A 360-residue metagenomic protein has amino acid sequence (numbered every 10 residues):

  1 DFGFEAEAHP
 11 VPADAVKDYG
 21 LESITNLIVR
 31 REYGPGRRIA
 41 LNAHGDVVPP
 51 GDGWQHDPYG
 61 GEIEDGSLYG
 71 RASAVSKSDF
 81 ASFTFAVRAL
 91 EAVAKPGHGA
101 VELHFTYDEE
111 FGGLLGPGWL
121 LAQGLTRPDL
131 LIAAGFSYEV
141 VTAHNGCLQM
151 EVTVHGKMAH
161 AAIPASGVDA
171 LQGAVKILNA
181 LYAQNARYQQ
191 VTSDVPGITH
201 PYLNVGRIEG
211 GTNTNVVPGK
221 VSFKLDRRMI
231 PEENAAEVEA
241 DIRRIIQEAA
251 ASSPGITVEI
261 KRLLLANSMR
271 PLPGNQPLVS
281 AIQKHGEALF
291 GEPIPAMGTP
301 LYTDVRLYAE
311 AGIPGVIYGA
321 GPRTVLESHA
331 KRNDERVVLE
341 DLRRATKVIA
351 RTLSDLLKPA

Functional and structural regions predicted by a protein language model:
D1-L68, A92-H98: Acidic/His- and Gly-rich active-site-bordering loop/insert found across diverse amide/peptide-bond hydrolases
E7, I39-L41, H104, L130-I132 (+2 more regions): Hydrophobic/aromatic beta-strand patches that form the interior of the parallel beta-sheet core in alpha/beta enzyme
V11, A43-G45, Y107-D108, A134-F136 (+2 more regions): Fold-independent oxyanion-binding glycine-rich loops and adjacent beta-strand/coil segments at enzyme active sites
D18, F136, V141-A143, L148-A360: Metal-dependent amide/peptide-bond hydrolase catalytic core, centered on the "pita-bread" metallohydrolase fold
P58-S73, H155-G156, A330-K331: Glycine/charged-rich beta-loop-alpha catalytic/anionic-binding loops adjacent to active sites
G66-A81, A94, V168-Q172, R336-R343: Short, conserved micro-motifs enriched in small and acidic residues
L68, S76-Q149, K358-A360: Acidic/histidine-rich catalytic neighborhood of metal-dependent amide-processing enzymes
